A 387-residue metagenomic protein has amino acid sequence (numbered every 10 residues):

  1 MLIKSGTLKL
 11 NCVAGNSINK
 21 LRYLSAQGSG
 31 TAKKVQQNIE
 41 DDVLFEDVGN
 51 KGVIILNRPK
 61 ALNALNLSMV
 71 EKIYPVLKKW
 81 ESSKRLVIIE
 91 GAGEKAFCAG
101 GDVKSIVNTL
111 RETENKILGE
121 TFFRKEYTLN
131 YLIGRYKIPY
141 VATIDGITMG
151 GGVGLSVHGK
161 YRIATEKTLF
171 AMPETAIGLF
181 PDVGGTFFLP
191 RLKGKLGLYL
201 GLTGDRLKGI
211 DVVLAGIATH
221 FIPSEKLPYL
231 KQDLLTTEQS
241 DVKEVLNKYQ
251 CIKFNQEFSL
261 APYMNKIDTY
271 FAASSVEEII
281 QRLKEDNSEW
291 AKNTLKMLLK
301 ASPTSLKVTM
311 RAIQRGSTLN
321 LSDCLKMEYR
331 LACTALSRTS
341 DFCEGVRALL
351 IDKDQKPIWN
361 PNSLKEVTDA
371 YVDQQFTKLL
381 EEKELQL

Functional and structural regions predicted by a protein language model:
L2-E90, Y131: Conserved CoA-thioester-binding segment of acyl-CoA-metabolizing enzymes
R22-G30, K104-I144, G185-F187, V372-L385: An acidic, glycine-rich surface segment that forms the CoA-thioester-binding/catalytic face of crotonase-fold enzymes
G49, I54-I55, K72-T113, T128-T143 (+1 more regions): A structural preference for short, pocket-lining loop segments at secondary-structure junctions
I89, D102, L155-S156, D211-V212 (+2 more regions): Hydrophobic/aromatic residues within transmembrane alpha-helices of multi-pass small-molecule transporters
I133-I177, Y199-G209, H220: Glycine-rich beta-to-alpha active-site loop
D182-D241: Contiguous mid-protein beta-loop-alpha structural module that forms a pocket-lining wall or clamp of enzyme active
I217-A301, S305: Amphipathic alpha-helical blocks and their helix-capping loop/short-beta junctions
L283-N293, L298-L387: Long, low-complexity C-terminal extensions of enzymes
